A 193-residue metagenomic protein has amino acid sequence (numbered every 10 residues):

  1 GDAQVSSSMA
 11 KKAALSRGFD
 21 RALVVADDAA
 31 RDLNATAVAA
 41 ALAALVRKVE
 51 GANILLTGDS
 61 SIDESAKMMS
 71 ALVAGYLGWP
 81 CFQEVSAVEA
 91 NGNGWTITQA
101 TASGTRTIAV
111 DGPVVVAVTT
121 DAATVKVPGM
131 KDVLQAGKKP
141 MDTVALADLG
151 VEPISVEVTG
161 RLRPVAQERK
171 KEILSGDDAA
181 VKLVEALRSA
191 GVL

Functional and structural regions predicted by a protein language model:
G1-L193: N-terminal glycine-rich FAD/FM-binding segment characteristic of electron-transfer flavoproteins
